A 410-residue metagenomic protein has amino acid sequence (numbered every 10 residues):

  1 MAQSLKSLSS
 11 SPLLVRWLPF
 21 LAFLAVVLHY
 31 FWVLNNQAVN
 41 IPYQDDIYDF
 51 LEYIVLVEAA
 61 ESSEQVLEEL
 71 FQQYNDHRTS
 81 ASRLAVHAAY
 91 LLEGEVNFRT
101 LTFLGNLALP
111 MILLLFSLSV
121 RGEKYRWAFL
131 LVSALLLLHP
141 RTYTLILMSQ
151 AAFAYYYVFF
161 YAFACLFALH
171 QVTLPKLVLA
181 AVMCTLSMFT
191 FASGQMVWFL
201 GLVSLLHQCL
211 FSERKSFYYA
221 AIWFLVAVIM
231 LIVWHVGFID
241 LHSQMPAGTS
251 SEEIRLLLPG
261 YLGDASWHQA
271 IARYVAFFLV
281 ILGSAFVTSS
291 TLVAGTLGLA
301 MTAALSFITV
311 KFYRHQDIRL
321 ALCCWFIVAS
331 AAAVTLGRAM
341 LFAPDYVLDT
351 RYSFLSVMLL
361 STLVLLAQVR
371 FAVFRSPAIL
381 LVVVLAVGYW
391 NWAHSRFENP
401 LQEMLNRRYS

Functional and structural regions predicted by a protein language model:
S4, M196-I232: Perimembrane helix-loop-helix junctions
V15, A22-F23, W223-V228, L320 (+2 more regions): Signature aromatic-anchored transmembrane alpha helix within multi-pass, membrane-resident enzymes that catalyze glycan
N40-I41, F50, L341-F354, V383-S410: Membrane-embedded, lumen/periplasm-facing catalytic core of multi-pass transferases that use lipid-linked donors
D45, K124-V172, F189-G194, V328-A367: Membrane-interface micro-motifs in multi-pass membrane enzymes
D46-T100, H235-I308, F342, T350 (+1 more regions): Membrane-lumen/periplasm interface segments of multi-pass, membrane-embedded glycan/lipid transferases
F103-F129, F163-F167, A303-F312: Transmembrane-helix motifs of polytopic, lipid-linked glycan transferases
F167-S187, R214, Y218-I222: Short hydrophobic alpha-helices at membrane interfaces in multi-pass membrane enzymes
K176-S204: Membrane-interface alpha helices of multi-pass inner-membrane proteins
